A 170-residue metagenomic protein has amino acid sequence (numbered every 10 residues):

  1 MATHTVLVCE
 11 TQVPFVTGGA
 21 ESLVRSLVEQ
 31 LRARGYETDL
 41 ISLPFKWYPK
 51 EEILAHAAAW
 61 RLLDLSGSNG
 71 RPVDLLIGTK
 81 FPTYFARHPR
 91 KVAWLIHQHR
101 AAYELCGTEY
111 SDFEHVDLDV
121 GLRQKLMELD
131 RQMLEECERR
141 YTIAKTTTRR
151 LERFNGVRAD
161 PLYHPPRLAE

Functional and structural regions predicted by a protein language model:
A2-F15, L43: Nucleotide-activated donor-dependent transferases that construct or modify glycoconjugates
V6, T38-D39, R158-D160: Hydrophobic anchor at the start of a short beta-strand that flanks the dinucleotide cofactor-binding loop
E21-L31: Short amphipathic alpha-helix
R34-T83: Active-site donor-binding segments of glycosyltransferases and PAPS-dependent sulfotransferases
I77, A86-L118, D160: Active-site proximal beta-strand in glycosyltransferases
T79-K80, T142-A144: Replace "coordinates the UDP/GDP/TDP-sugar" with "coordinates nucleotide-activated sugar donors
S111-D112, V116-R140: Membrane-proximal helix-turn-helix segments that form the acceptor-binding/catalytic region of lipid-linked
T142, T148-P166: Helix-loop-beta element that forms the nucleotide-linked donor phosphate-binding surface in glycosyltransferases
